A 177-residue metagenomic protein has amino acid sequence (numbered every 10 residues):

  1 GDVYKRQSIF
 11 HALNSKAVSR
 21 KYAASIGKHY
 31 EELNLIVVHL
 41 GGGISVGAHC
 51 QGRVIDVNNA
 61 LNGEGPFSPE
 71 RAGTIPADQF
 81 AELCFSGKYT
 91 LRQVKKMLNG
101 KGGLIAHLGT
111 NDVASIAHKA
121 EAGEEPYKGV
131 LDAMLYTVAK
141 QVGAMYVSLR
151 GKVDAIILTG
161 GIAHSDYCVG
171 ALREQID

Functional and structural regions predicted by a protein language model:
V3-Y4: Short, small-residue-biased leader/transition segments that mark boundaries at the very start of proteins
I9-L13, A17, I44, T74-D78 (+9 more regions): Conserved active-site and cofactor/substrate-binding residues in soluble primary-metabolism enzymes
F10-L35: Conserved phosphate-binding catalytic cores of ATP/NTP-utilizing and phosphoryl-transfer enzymes
E32-N34, S45, A155: Residues that mark the start of a beta-strand
I36-G41, H49, T159: Short beta-strand segments
G42-A117: Conserved ATP-utilizing enzyme core subdomain
K96, G100-R150: Adenine-nucleotide phosphate-binding core of ATP-dependent small-molecule kinases
V153-Q175: Glycine-rich phosphate-binding loops at beta-strand->alpha-helix junctions
